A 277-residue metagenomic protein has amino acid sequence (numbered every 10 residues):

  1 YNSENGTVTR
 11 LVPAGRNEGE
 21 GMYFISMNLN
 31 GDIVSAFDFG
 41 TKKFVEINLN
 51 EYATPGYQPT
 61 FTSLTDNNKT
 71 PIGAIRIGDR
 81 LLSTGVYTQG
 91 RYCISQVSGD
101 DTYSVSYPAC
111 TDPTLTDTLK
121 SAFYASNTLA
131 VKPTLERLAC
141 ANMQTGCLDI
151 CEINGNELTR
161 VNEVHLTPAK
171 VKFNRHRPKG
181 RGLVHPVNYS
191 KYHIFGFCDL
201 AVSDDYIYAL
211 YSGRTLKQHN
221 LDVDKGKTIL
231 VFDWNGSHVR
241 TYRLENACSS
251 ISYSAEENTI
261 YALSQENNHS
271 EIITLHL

Functional and structural regions predicted by a protein language model:
E4-S35, F39-G40, T60-T65, D117-T118 (+1 more regions): Blade-loop segments of beta-propeller domains
V12, G19-G21, T65, H165-G182 (+1 more regions): Conserved blade-ending motifs and adjacent loop-strand segments that build the rim/top face of beta-propeller domains
G19-N28, T65-G78, Y124-T128, F195-D199 (+1 more regions): Repeated scaffold domains used in trafficking and secretory/extracellular systems, primarily beta-propellers
N30-D32, G78-R80, T134-E136, D204-I207 (+1 more regions): Short coil/turn segments that connect the beta-strands within blades of beta-propeller domains
F39-T84, C110: Asp-box/WD-like beta-propeller blade repeats and closely related beta-sheet repeat scaffolds
Y92-G99, D222-S237, T274-L277: Beta-propeller blade signature
E157-D199: Flexible internal linker/loop segments at domain or repeat junctions
Y189-V231: Loop/turn-rich, solvent-exposed surfaces of beta-rich toroidal or solenoidal domains
